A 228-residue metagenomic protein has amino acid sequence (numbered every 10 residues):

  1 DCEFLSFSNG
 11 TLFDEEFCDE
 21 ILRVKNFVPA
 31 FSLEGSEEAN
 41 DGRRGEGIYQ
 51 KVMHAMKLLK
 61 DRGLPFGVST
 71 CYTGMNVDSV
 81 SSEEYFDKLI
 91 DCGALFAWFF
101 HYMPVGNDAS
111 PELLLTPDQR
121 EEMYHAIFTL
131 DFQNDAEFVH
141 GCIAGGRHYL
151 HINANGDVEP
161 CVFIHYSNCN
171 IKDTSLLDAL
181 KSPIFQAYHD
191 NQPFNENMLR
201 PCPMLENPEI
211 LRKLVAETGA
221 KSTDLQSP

Functional and structural regions predicted by a protein language model:
D1-F100: Radical SAM/AdoMet-radical enzyme domain recognition
T11-L12, S36, T73-M75, M103-V105 (+3 more regions): Short, solvent-exposed loop/turn segments at secondary-structure junctions
L22, K60, I90, F128 (+3 more regions): Alpha-helix boundary recognition
A39, P111, F138, S167 (+1 more regions): Glycine-rich, flexible loop/turn motifs
E46-Y49, L114-E121, C169-T174: Short, conserved loop/turn and helix-capping segments at secondary-structure boundaries that abut family-defining
M53, E83, E121-H125, L177: Generic alpha-helical structural signal
P65, F96-F163, L205-I210: A C-terminal junction/extension of Radical SAM enzymes
F163-P228: Flexible mid-to-C-terminal extensions adjoining Fe-S/redox cofactors in radical SAM and related proteins
